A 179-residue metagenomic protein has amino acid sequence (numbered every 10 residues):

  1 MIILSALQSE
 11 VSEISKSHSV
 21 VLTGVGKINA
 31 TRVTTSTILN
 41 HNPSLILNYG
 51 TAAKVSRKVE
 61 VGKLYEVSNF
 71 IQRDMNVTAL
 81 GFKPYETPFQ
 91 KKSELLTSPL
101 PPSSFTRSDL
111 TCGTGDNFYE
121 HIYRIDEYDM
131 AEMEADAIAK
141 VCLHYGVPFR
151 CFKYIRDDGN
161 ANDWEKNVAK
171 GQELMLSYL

Functional and structural regions predicted by a protein language model:
I2, Q8-L179: Glycine-rich phosphate- or other oxyanion-binding loops that anchor nucleotides, phosphorylated ligands
